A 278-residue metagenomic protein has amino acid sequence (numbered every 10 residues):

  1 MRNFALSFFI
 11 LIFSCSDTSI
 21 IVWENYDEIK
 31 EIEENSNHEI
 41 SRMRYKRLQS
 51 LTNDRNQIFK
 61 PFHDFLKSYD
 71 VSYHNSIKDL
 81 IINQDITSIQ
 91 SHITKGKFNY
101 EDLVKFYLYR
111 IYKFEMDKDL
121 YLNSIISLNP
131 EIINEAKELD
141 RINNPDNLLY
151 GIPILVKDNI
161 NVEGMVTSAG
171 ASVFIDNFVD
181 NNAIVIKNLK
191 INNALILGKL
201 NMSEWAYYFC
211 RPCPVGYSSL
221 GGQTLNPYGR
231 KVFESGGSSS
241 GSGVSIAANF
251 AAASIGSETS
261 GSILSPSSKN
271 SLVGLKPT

Functional and structural regions predicted by a protein language model:
F4-I12: Sec-dependent N-terminal signal peptides
A5, N144-D146, S265: Generic marker of residues within folded, mature protein domains
F8, N129, S257: Residues that line or immediately flank small-molecule/substrate-binding pockets and catalytic motifs
F9, D119, A247-A248: Alpha-helix termination/capping residues and helix-transition junctions
T18-I175, W205-Y207: Short, well-ordered alpha-helical
Y150-T278: Short glycine/serine-rich loop/turn segments
